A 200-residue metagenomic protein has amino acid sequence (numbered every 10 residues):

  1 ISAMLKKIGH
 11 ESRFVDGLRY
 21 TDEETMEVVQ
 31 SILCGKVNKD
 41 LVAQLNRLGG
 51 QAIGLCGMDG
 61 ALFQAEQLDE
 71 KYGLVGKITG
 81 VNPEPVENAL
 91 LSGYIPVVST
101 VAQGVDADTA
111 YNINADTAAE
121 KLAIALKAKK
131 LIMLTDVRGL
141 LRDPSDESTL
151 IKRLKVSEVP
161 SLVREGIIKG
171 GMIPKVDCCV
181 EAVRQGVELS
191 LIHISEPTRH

Functional and structural regions predicted by a protein language model:
I1-E196: Nucleotide/pyrophosphate-binding catalytic subdomain
H200: Extended, polar beta-sheet/loop recognition surfaces of beta-rich domains that mediate binding to diverse ligands
